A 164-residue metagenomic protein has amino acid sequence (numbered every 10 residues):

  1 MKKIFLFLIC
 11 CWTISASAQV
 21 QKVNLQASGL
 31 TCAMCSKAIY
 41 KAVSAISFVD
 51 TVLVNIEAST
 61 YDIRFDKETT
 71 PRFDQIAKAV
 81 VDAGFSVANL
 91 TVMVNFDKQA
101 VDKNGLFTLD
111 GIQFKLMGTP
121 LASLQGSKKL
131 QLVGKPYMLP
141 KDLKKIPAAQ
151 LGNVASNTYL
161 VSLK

Functional and structural regions predicted by a protein language model:
M1-Q21: Bacterial Sec-dependent N-terminal signal peptides
K22-L53, S59-R64: Start-of-domain marker
I56-T108: Mid-chain, structured segments of secreted extracytoplasmic proteins
F85-S162: Thiol/selenol-based redox catalytic cores and closely related redox-interacting motifs
